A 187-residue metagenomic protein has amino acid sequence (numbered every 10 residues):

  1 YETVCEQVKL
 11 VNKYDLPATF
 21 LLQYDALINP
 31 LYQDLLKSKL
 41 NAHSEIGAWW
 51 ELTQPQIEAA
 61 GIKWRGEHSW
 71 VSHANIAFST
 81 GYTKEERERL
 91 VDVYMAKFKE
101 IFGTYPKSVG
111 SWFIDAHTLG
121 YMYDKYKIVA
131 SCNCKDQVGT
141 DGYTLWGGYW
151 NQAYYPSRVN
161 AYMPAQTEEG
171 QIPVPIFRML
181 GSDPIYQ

Functional and structural regions predicted by a protein language model:
Y1-A18: N-terminal regions that are enriched for targeting/export leaders and immediately downstream pro/stem segments
E2-E6, P30-K37, P156-Y162: Alpha-helical scaffolding within the catalytic cores of extracellular/periplasmic polymer-degrading hydrolases
E6, L10, L90-I101, Y121 (+1 more regions): Amphipathic alpha-helical segments that form well-ordered structural scaffolds and often line/cohere around active
K13-T19, N41-I46, T104-P106, K127-V129: Loop/turn elements at helix/coil->beta-strand transitions in domains of secreted/extracellular proteins
A18-F20, G81-T83, G147-Y149: N-terminal start-of-chain detector that recognizes signal peptides and the immediate post-cleavage beginning
Y24-F113, G170-Q187: Metal-dependent polysaccharide deacetylase catalytic core of the NodB/CE4 family, i.e., the active-site-bearing domain
T104-Q187: Active-site-adjacent pocket scaffolds in enzyme catalytic domains
